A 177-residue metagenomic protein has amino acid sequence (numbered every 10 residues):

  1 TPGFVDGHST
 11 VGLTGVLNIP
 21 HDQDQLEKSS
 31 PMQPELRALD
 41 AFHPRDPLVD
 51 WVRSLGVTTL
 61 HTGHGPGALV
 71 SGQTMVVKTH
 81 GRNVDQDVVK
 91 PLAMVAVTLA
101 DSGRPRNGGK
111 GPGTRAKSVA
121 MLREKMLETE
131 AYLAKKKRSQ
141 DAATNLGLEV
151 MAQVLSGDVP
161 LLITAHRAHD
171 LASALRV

Functional and structural regions predicted by a protein language model:
T1-G63: Metal-associated gating/positioning segment near the N- to mid-region
F42-V177: Polyanionic/metal-chelating signatures
